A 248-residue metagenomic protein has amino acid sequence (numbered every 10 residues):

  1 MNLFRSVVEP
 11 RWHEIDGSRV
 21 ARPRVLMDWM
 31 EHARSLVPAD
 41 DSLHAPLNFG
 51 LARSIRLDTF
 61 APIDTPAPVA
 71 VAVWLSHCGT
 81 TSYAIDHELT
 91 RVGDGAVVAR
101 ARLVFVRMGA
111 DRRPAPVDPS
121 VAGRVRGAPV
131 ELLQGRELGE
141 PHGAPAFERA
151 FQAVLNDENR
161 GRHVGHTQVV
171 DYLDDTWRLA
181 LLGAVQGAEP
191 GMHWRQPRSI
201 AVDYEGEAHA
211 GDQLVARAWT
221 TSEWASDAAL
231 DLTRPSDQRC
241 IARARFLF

Functional and structural regions predicted by a protein language model:
M1-R53, R100, V106-S199: Hot-dog-fold acyl-thioester-processing enzymes
S6, R56-P68, A72-P141, Y204-Q213 (+1 more regions): HotDog/MaoC-like acyl-thioester-processing domains
N156-F248: Structured core of small recognition/catalytic domains
